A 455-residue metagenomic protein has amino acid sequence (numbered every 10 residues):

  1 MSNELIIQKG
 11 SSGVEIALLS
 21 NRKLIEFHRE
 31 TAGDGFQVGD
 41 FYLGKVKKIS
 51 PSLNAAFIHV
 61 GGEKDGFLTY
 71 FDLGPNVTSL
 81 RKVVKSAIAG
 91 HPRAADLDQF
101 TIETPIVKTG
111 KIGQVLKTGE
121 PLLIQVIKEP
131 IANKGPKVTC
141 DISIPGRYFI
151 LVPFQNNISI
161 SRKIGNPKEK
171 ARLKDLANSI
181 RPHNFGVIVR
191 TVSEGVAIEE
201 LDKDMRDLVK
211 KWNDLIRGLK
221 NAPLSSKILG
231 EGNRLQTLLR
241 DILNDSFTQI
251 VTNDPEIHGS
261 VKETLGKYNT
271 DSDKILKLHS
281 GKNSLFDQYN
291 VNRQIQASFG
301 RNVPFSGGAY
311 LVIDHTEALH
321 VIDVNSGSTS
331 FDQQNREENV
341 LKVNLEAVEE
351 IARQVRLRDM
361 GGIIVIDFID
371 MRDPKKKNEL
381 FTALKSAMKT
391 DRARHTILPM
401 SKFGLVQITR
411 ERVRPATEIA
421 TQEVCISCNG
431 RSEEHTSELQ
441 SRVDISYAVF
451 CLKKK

Functional and structural regions predicted by a protein language model:
M1-D34, D40-N54, V60, V84-T101 (+5 more regions): OB-fold/S1-family RNA-binding modules
N54-A56, K64-G66, E129-V152, S159 (+3 more regions): Conserved glycine-centered short motifs in functionally critical loops
G62, D72, F368, Q440 (+1 more regions): Ca2+-coordinating acidic residues in Ca2+-binding motifs
K64-V77: A short macromolecule-binding patch
V77, F331, K375, S446-A448: Short, function-defining helix-loop hinge/capping sites that tune catalysis or transport
R81: Covalent nucleotidyltransferase core used to form phosphodiester bonds in nucleic acids
E433-K455: Single conserved hydrophobic/aromatic residue that forms the stacking wall/gate of nucleotide- or nucleobase-binding
